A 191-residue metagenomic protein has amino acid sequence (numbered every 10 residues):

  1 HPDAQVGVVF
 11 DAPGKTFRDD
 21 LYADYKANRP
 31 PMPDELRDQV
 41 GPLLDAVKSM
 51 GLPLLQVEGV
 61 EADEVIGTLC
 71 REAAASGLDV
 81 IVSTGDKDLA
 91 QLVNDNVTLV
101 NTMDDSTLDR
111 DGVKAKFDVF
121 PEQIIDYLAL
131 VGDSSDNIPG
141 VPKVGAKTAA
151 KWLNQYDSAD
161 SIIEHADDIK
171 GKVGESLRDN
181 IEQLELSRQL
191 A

Functional and structural regions predicted by a protein language model:
H1-S83, K87-D109, Q183-Q189: Noncatalytic, basic helical substrate-engagement surface that gates or grips nucleic-acid strands
D3-G7, M50-L52, A75, N94-T98 (+1 more regions): Non-catalytic nucleic-acid-binding/docking modules located in mid-to-C-terminal regions of nucleic-acid enzymes
